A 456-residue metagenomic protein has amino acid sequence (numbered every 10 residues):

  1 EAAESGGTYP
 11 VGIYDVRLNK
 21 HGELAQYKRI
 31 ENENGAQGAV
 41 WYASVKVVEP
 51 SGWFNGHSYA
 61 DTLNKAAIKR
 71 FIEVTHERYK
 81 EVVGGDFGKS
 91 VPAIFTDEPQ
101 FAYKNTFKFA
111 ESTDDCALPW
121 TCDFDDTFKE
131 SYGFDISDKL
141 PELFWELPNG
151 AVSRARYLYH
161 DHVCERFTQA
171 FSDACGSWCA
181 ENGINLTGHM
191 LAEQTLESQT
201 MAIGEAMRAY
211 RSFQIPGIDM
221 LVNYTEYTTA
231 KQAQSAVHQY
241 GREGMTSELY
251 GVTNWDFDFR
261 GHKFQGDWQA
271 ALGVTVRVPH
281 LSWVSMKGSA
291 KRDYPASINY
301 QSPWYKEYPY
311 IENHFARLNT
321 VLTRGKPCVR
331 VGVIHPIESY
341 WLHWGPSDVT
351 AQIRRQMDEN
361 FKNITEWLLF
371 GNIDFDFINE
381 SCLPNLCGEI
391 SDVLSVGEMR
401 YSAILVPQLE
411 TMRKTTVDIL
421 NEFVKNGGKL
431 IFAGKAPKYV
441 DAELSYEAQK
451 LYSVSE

Functional and structural regions predicted by a protein language model:
E1, E81-A93, E98-E456: Carbohydrate-binding surfaces of carbohydrate-active enzymes
E1-D97: Mature N-terminal, pre-catalytic/accessory segment of carbohydrate-active enzymes
